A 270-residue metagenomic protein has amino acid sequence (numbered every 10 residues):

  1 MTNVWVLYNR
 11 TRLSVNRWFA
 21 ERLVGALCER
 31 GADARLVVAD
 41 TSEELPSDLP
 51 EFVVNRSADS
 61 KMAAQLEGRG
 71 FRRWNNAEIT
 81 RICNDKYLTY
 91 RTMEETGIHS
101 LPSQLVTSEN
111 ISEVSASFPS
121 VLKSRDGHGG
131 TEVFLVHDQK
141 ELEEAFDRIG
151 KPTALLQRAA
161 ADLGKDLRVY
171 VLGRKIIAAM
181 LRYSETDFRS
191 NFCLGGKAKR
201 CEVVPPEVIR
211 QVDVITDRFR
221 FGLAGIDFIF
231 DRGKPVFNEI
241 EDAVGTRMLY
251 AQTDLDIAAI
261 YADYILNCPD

Functional and structural regions predicted by a protein language model:
M1, L45-E51, E67, V114-A116 (+1 more regions): Flexible, charged surface loops at secondary-structure boundaries
W5-L7, G70, E78-G164, P205-P206: Active-site nucleotide/adenylate-binding loops and adjacent lid/helix of ATP-dependent enzymes
L7-P102: Conserved N-proximal alpha/beta basic substrate-recognition cap immediately N-terminal to, or forming the N-lobe
P50-F52, V169-V171, K234-T246: A short beta-strand motif that forms the metal-chelation/ATP-contact edge of phosphoryl-transfer active sites
A58-S60, I79-T80, R182, I229-G233: Short glycine-enriched loops at secondary-structure junctions
S120, I177-A178, A224, V236-E239: Protein kinase-like catalytic core scaffold
V133-F219: Phosphate-binding site of ATP-dependent enzymes
R189-F237, L249, A258-D270: A long amphipathic alpha-helix within ATP-dependent nucleotide-binding catalytic cores
